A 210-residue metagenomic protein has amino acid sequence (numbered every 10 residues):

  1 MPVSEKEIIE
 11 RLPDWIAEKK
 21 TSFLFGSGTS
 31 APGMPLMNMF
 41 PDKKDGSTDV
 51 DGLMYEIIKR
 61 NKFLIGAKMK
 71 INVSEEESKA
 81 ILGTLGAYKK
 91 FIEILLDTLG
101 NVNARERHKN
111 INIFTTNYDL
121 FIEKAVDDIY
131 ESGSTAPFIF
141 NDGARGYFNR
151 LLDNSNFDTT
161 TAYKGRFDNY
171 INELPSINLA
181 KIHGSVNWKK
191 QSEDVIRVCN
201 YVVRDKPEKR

Functional and structural regions predicted by a protein language model:
M1-F138: Gly/serine-rich nucleotide phosphate-binding loop at the start of the catalytic core of nucleotide/ADP-ribose-handling
A104-R210: Extended, H/D-rich, highly charged conserved domains that either
